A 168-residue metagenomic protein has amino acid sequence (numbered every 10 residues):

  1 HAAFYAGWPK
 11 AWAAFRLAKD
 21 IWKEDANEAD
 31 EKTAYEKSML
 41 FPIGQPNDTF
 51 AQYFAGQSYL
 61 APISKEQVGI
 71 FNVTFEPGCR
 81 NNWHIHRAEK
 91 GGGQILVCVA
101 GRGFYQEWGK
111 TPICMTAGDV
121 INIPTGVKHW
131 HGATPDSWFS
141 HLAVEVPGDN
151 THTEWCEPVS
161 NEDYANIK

Functional and structural regions predicted by a protein language model:
F4-Y5, F15: Aromatic (phenylalanine/tyrosine) cluster motif
I21-F71, N82, H152-K168: A short, N-terminal "cap"/entry segment at the start of jelly-roll beta-barrel domains of the cupin/DSBH fold
E66-V68, E76-R80, R102-G103, D149-N150: Short, charged/polar surface micro-motifs in flexible loops or helix N-caps
F71-E89: Conserved short histidine dyad/triad with adjacent acidic residue
R80, K90-A117, V127: A short beta-strand-loop-beta hairpin characteristic of the jelly-roll/cupin
T125-H152: Ligand-binding loop in jelly-roll beta-barrel domains
